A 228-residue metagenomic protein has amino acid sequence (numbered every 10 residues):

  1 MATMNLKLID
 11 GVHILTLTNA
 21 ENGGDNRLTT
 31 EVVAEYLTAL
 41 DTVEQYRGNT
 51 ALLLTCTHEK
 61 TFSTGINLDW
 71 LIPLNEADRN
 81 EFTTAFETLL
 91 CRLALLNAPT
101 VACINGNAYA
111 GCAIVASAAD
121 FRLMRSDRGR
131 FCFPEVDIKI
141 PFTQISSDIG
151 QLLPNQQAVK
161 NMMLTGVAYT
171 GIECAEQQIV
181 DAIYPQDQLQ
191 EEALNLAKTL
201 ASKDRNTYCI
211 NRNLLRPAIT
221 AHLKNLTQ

Functional and structural regions predicted by a protein language model:
M1-T16, M162-S202, T207-Q228: Amphipathic alpha-helical segments at domain termini/boundaries
M1-T55, C91: Conserved CoA-thioester-binding segment of acyl-CoA-metabolizing enzymes
V32-Y36, F82-A85, V115: Hydrophobic alpha-helical membrane-association signature
L54, V115-A116, C174, A193: Hydrophobic/aromatic residues within transmembrane alpha-helices of multi-pass small-molecule transporters
C56-T88: Glycine- (often His-adjacent) and acidic-residue-rich active-site loop that binds/positions the CoA thioester
E59-S63, Y109-A110, A218: Short, active-site-adjacent cap segments at secondary-structure transitions
L89-I138: Glycine-rich beta-to-alpha active-site loop
S146-Q157: Hydrophobic, secondary-structure "cap" segments at the distal end of domains
